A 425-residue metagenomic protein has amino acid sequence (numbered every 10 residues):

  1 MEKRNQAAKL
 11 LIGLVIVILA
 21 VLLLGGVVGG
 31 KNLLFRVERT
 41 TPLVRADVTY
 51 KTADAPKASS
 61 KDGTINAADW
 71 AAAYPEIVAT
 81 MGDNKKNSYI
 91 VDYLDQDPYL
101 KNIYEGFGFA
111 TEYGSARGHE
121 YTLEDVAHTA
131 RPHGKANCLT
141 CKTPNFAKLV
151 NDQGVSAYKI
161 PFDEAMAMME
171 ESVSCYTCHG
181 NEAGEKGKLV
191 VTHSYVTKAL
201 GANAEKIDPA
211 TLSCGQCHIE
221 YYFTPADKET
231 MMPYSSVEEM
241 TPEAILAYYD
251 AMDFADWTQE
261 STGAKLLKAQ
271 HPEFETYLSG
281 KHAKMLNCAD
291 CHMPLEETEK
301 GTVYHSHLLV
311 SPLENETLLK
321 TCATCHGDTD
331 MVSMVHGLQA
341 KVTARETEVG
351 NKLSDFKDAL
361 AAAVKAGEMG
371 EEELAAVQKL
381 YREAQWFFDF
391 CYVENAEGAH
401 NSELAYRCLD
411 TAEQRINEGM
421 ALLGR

Functional and structural regions predicted by a protein language model:
E2-A20: N-terminal Sec-pathway targeting helices
K9-V15, G26-A116, N151-S172, T177 (+2 more regions): Primarily the internal scaffold of c-type cytochrome electron-transfer domains, especially repeated/multiheme c-type
L24-G25, H133: Feature targets compositionally biased, intrinsically disordered low-complexity regions with long contiguous runs
F109-H119, R131, T143-P144: Acidic/polar N-terminal loop/beta-strand segments that form early-domain functional surfaces
G118-H119, H128, T140, A384: OB-fold and OB-like beta-barrel modules that bind single-stranded nucleic acids
Y121-H133, K159-M169: Membrane-entry segments of alpha-helical transmembrane domains in multi-pass membrane proteins
R131-L149, G154: A cross-kingdom signal targeting lumenal/periplasmic-facing segments of multi-pass membrane and secretory-pathway
